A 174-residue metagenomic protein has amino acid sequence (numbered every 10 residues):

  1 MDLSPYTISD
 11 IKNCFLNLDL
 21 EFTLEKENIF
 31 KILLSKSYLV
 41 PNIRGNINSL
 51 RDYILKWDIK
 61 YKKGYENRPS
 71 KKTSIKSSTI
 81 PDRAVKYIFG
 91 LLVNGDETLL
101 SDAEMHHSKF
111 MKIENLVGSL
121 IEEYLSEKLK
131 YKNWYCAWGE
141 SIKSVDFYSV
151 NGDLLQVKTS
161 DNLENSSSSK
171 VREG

Functional and structural regions predicted by a protein language model:
M1-F89: Nuclease-adjacent, charged terminal/linker segments that flank catalytic cores
I75-I113: Eukaryote-specific, low-hydrophobicity, charge-rich regions
L99-A137: Acidic-basic catalytic patches of nuclease active cores, encompassing PD-(D/E)XK and other metal-cofactor nuclease
K109, V150-L154, R172: Short alpha-helical interface elements
G118, G139-E140, N165-S168: Basic, glycine-/proline-tolerant helical and adjacent loop/strand elements that line or dock onto nucleic-acid
L125, L129, F147, D153-T159: Conserved catalytic cores of phosphodiester-cleaving nucleases, focusing on short active-site segments
W138-N151: Beta-rich nucleic-acid/ligand-interaction surfaces
K158-G174: Catalytic cores of nucleic-acid endonucleases
